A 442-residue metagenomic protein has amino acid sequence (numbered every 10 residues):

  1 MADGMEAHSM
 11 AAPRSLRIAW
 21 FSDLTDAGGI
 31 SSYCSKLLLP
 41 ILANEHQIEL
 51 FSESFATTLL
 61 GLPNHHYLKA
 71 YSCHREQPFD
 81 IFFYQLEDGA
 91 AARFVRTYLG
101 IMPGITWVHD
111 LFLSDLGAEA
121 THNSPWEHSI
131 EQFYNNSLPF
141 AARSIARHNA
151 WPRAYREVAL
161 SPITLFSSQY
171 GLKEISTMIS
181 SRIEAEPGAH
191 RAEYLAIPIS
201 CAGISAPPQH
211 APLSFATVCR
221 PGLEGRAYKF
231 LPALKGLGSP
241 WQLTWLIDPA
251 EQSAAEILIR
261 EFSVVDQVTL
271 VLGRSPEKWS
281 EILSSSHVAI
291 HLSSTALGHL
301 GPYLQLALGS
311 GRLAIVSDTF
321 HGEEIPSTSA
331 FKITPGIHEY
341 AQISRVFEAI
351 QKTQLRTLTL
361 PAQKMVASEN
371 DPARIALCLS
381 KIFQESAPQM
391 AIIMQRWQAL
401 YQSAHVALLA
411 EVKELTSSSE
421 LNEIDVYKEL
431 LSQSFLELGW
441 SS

Functional and structural regions predicted by a protein language model:
A19, L165, P207-G225, T244: Conserved donor-binding/catalytic core segment of Leloir-type glycosyltransferases
S32, G222-G236: A conserved mid-protein helix/loop that constitutes part of the nucleotide-sugar donor-binding site
F55, Q242-A255: Glycosyltransferase donor-sugar binding loop
R147-R191: A short, active-site helix/loop in glycosyltransferases that binds the activated sugar's phosphate group
A255-R274: Nucleotide-activated donor-binding/catalytic signature segment of Leloir-type glycosyltransferases, i.e., the conserved
L283-G298, R312: Acidic donor-binding loop of glycosyltransferase active sites
E323-A349, P372-R374: Change "using UDP/GDP/dTDP sugars" to "using nucleotide sugars
L360-S442: C-terminal amphipathic helix plus adjacent low-complexity, charged tail appended to glycosyltransferase catalytic
